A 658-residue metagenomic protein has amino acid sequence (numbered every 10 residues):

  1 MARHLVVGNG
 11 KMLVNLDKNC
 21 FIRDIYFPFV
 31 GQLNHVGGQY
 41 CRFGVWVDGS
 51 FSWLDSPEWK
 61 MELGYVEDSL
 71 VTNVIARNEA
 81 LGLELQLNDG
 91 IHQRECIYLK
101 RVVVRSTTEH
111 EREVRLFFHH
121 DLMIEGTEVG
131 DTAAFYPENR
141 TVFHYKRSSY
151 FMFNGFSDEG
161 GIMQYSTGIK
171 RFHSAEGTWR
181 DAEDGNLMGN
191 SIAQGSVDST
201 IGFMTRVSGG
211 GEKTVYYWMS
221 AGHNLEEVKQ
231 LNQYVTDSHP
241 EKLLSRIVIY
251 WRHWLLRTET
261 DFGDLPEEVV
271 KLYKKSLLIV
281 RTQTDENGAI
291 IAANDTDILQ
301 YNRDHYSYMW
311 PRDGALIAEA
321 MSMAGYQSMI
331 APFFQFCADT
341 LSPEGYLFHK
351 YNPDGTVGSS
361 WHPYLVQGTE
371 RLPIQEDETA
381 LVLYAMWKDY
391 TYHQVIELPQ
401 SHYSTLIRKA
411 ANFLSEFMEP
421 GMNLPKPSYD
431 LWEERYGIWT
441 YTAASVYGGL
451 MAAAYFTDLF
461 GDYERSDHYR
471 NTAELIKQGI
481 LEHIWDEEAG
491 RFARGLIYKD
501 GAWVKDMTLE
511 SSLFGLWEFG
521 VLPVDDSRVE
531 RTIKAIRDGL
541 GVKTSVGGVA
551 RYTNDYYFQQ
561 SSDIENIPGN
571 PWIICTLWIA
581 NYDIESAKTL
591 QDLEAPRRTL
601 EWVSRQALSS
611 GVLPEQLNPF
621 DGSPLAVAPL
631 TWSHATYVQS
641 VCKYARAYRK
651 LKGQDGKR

Functional and structural regions predicted by a protein language model:
M1-E79, M152-W179, R246-L272: An extended acidic
M1-G8, E159, T178, L225-V228 (+4 more regions): Low-complexity, Ser/Thr/Pro/Gly-enriched N-terminal "stalk/linker" regions
L63, R112, M204-E226: Short Pro-Gly-centered flexible turn/kink motifs
L63-D68, I75, A289-L299, Y308-M309 (+4 more regions): Helix-terminus loop motifs that line ligand-binding clefts
I75-R77, L81-N186, S199-I201, Q233-R257 (+1 more regions): Polysaccharide-binding surfaces and accessory modules of carbohydrate-active proteins
N154-Y165, I169-S174, S342-Y364, W439-A444 (+2 more regions): Extended ligand-binding clefts on enzyme/binding-domain cores
G160, S166-K170, G263-A289, Q335-S359 (+7 more regions): Active-site acid/base region of carbohydrate-active enzymes
S307-A331, S401, T405, A443-A444 (+6 more regions): Active-site core of glycosidic bond-cleaving carbohydrate-active enzymes
